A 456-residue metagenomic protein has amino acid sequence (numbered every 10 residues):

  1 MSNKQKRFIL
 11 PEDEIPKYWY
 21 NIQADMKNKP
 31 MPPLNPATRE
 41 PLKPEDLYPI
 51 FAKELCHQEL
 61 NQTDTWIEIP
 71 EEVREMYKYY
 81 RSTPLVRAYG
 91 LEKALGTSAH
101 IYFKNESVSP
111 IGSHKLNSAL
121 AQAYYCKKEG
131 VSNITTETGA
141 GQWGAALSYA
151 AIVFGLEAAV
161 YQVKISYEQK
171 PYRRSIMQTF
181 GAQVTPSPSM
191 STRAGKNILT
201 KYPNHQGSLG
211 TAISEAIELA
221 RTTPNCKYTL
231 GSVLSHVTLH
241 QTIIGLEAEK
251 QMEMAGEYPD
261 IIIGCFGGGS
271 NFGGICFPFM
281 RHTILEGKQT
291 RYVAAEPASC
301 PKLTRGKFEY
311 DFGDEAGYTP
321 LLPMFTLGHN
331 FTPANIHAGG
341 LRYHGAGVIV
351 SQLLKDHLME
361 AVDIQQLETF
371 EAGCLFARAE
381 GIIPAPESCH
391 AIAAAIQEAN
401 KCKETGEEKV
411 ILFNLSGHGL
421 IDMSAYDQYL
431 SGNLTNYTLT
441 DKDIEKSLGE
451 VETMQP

Functional and structural regions predicted by a protein language model:
S2-V131: Positively charged, low-complexity intrinsically disordered leader regions
E68, I198-H236, I244, G256 (+3 more regions): Active-site/ligand-binding loops adjacent to catalytic centers
N105-L116, I134-W143, L234-V237, I263-G268 (+4 more regions): Active-site nucleophile and cofactor-binding loops and adjacent substrate-binding regions of central metabolic enzymes
S118, C126-I165, Y258-F272, Y292 (+2 more regions): A short, small-residue-rich loop immediately preceding and capping a beta-strand
A121-V131, A145-E157, Q178-T179, C276-E286 (+1 more regions): Alpha-helix C-terminal capping segments
W143-Q206, K302-E315, M423-S431: Active-site-proximal loop->helix
K250-E257: Phosphate/pyrophosphate-binding loops at sites that engage ATP/ADP/AMP, CoA/4′-phosphopantetheine, polyphosphate
F266-S270, G274, Q366-S424, Q428-S431: Claisen-condensing/thiolase-fold acyl-transfer catalytic domains that form or cleave C-C bonds in fatty acid
